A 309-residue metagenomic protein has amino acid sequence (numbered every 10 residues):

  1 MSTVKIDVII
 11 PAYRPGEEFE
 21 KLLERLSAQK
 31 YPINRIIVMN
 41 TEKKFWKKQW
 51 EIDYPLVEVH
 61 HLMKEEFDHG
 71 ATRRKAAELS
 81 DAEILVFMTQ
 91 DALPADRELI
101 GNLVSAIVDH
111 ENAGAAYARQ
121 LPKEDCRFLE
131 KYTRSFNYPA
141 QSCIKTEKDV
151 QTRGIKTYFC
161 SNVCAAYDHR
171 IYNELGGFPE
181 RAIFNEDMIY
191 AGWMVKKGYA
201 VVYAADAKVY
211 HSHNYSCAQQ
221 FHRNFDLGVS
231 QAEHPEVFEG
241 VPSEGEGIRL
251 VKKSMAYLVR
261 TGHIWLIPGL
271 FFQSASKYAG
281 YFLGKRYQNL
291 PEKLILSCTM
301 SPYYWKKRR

Functional and structural regions predicted by a protein language model:
P15-A28: Short, well-formed alpha-helical segments that are part of the catalytic scaffolds of diverse glycosyltransferases
L23, I33-K43, H60-L62: Short beta-strand/loop segment that forms part of the nucleotide-sugar
M63-S80: Glycine-rich, basic loop-to-helix element that forms the pyrophosphate-binding segment of sugar-nucleotide handling
L85: Short aromatic/hydrophobic "clamp" motif used to bind/position activated sugar donors
L93, E98-K131: Conserved donor NDP-sugar-binding/catalytic core segment of glycosyltransferases
E147-Y167, I183: A recurrent flexible, glycine/aromatic-enriched loop bordering the glycosyltransferase active site that acts as
F184-Y190: Acidic donor-binding loop at a coil-to-helix junction in glycosyltransferase catalytic cores that engages
V201, A207-G280: Active-site-adjacent helix/loop segment of glycosyltransferases that harbors family-specific signature motifs
